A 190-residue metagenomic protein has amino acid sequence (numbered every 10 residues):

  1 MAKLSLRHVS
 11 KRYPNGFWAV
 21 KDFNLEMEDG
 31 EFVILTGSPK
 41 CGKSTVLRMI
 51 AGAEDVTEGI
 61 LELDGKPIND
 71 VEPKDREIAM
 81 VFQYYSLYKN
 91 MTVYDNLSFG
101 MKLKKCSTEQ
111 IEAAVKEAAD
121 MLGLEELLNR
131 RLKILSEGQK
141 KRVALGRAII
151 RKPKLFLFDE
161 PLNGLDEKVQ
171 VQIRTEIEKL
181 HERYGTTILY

Functional and structural regions predicted by a protein language model:
T36-S38: The feature captures the beta-strand-to-loop junction immediately N-terminal to the Walker
P67, E109-L127, E178-K179: Conserved ABC ATPase "signature" region
R131-L135, Q139: Conserved ABC ATPase signature
L145: Hydrophobic anchor residue at the start of the ABC signature
K152: Conserved catalytic motifs of ABC-family nucleotide-binding domains
F156-D159: Catalytic Walker B motif of ABC-type/P-loop ATPase nucleotide-binding domains
